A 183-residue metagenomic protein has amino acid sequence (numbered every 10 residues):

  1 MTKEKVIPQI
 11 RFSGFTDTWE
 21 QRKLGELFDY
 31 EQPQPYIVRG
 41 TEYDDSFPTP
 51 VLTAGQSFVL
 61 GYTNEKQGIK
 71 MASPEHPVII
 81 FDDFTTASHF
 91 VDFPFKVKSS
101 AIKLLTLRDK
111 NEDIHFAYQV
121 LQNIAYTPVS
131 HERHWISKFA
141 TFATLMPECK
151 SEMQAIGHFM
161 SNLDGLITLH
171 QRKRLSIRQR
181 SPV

Functional and structural regions predicted by a protein language model:
M1-E26, M146-V183: Amphipathic alpha-helical coiled-coil/heptad-repeat segments
E4-P8, K96-K103, S130-Q154: A short glycine-rich beta-alpha junction/loop motif
V6, D45-P48, P74-E75, S99: Short, well-ordered loop/turn elements at secondary-structure boundaries
R11-P35, S46-F58: Non-catalytic DNA-recognition/assembly elements of restriction-modification systems
I37-Y43, H131-W135: Short coil/turn segments at secondary-structure boundaries
T53-Q119, A140: A short beta-sheet element
H89-F93, T127-E132: Short beta-strand/turn micro-motifs at beta-sheet edges
Q119-Y126: Glycine-rich, acidic and aromatic/proline-enriched surface loops and short helix-turn segments that act as binding
